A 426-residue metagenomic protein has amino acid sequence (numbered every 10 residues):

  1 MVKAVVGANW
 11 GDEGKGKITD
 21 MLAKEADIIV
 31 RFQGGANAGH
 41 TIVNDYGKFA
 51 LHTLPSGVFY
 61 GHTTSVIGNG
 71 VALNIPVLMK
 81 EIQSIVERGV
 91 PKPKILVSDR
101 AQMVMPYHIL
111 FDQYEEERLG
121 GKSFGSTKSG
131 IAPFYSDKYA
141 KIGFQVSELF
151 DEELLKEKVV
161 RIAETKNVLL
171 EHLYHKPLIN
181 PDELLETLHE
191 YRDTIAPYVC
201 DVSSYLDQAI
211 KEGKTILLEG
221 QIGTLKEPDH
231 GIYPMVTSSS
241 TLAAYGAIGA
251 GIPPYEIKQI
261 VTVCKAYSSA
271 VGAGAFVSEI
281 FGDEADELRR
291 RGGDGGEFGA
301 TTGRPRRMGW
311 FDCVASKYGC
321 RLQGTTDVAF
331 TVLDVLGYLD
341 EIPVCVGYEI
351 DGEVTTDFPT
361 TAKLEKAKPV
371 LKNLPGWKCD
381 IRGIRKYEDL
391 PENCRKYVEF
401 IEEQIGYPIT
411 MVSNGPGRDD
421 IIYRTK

Functional and structural regions predicted by a protein language model:
M1-K426: Non-transmembrane, aqueous-exposed alpha-helical and coiled segments at domain scale
